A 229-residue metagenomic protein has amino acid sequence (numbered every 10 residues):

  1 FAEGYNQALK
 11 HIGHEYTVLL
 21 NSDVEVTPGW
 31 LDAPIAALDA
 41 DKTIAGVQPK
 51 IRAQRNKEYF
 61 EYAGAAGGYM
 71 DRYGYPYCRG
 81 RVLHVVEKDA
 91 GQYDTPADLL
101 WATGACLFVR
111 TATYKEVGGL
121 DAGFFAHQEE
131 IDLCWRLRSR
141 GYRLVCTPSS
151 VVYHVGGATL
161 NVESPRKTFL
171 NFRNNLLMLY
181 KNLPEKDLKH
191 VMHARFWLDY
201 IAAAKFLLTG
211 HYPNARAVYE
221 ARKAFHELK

Functional and structural regions predicted by a protein language model:
F1, L20, E25-W30, A53 (+4 more regions): Hydrophobic/aromatic residue at the end of a short beta strand that borders the catalytic acidic motif
F1-I12: Glycine-rich, basic loop-to-helix element that forms the pyrophosphate-binding segment of sugar-nucleotide handling
T17: Short aromatic/hydrophobic "clamp" motif used to bind/position activated sugar donors
E25-Y75: Conserved donor NDP-sugar-binding/catalytic core segment of glycosyltransferases
G68-L99, K115: Short, flexible, basic/aromatic active-site loop/helix in glycosyltransferases
D94-V151: A short, conserved alpha-helix in the catalytic core of glycosyltransferases
R140-K229: Active-site-adjacent helix/loop segment of glycosyltransferases that harbors family-specific signature motifs
